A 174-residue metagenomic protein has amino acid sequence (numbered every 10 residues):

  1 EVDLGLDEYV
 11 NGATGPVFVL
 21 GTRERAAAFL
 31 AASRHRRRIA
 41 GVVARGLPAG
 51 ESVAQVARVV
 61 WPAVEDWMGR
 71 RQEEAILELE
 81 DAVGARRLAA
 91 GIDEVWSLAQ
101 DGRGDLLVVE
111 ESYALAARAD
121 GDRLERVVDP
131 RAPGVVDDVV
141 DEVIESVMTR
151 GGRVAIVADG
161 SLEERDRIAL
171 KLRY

Functional and structural regions predicted by a protein language model:
E1-Y174: Terminal alpha-helical anchor/extension segments at protein ends
